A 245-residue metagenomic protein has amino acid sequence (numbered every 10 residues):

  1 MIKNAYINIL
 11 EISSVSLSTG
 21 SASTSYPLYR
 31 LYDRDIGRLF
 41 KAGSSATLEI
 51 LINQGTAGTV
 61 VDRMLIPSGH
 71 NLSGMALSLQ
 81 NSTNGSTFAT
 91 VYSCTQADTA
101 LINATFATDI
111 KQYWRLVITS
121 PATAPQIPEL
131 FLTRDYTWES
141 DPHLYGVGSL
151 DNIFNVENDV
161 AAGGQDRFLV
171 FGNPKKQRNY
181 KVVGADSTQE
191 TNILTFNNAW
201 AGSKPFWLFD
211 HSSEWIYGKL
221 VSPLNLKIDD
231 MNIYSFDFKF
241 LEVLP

Functional and structural regions predicted by a protein language model:
M1-L48, N53, T59-G74, V91 (+2 more regions): Extracellular/virion structural assembly segments
L77-L79: Short beta-strand elements bearing conserved aromatic residues within extracellular beta-rich modules
T87-A89: Tryptophan-centered short beta-strand motifs
